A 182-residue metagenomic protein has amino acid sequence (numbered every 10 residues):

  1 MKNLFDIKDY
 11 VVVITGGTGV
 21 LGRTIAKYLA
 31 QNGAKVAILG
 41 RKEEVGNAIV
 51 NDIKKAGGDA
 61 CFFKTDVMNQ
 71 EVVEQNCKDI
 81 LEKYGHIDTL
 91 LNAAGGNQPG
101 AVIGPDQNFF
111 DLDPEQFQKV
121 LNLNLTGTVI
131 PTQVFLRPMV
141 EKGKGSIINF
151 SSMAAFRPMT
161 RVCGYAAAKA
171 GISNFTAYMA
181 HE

Functional and structural regions predicted by a protein language model:
T18-G19, K42: Conserved glycine-rich cofactor-binding loop
A34-A48: Conserved glycine-rich Rossmann-like NAD(P)H-binding loop of the short-chain dehydrogenase/reductase
E43, K64-N76, P114: The beta1-alpha1 cofactor-binding region of Rossmann-like NAD(H)/NADP(H)-dependent oxidoreductases
A101-Q118: Substrate-binding pocket helix/loop in short-chain dehydrogenase/reductase
T132, A168: Active-site helix of classical SDR
R137, H181-E182: Alpha-helical segment proximal to the catalytic Tyr-Lys
S152: Residue(s) in the substrate-gating loop at a strand-loop-helix junction that position the organic substrate next
